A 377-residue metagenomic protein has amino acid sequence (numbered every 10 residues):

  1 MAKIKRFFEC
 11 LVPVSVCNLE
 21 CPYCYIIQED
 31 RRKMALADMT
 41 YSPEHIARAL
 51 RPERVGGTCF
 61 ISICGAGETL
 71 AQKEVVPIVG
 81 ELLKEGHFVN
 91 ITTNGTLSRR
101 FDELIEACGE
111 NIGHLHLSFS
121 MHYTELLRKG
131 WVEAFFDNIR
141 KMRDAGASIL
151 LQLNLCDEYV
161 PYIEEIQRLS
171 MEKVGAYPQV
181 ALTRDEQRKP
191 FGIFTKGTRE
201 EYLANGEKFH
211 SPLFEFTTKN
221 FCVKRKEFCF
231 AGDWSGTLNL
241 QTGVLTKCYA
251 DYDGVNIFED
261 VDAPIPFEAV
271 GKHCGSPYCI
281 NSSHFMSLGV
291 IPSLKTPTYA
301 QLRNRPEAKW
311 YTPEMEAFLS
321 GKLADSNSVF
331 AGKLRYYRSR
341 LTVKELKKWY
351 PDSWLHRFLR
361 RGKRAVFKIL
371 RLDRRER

Functional and structural regions predicted by a protein language model:
A2-Y41: Canonical Radical SAM [4Fe-4S] cluster-binding loop centered on the CxxxCxxC motif and its immediate flanking residues
S15, G67-L70: Catalytic nucleophile-elbow at a beta strand-turn-alpha helix junction centered on a G-D-S/GDSL motif, marking
E20, R31-K33, L70-A71, R99-R100 (+4 more regions): Short catalytic/ligand-binding loop motif for oxyanion handling, primarily in non-cytosolic enzymes, centered on
L36-H45, P292-Y299: Short cysteine/histidine-rich metal-coordination sites, predominantly Zn2+-binding motifs
I46-I63, Q72-I166, Y177-P178: Radical SAM/AdoMet-radical enzyme domain recognition
H122-Q241: Radical SAM enzyme [4Fe-4S]-AdoMet core and its adjacent flexible, acidic and glycine-rich loops/tails across
P190-P313: Accessory C-terminal segments flanking Radical SAM cores
H273-R377: Radical SAM enzyme core and accessory elements
